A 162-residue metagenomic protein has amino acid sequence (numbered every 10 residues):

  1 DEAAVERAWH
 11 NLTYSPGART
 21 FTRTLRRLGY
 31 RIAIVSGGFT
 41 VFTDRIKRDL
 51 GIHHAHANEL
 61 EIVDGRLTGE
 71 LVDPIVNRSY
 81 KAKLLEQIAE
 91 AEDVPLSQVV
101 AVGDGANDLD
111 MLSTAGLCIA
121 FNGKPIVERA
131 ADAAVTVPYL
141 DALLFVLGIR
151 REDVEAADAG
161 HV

Functional and structural regions predicted by a protein language model:
E2-V162: C-terminal cap/substrate-recognition subdomain and adjoining C-terminal extension of metal-dependent phosphatase-like
